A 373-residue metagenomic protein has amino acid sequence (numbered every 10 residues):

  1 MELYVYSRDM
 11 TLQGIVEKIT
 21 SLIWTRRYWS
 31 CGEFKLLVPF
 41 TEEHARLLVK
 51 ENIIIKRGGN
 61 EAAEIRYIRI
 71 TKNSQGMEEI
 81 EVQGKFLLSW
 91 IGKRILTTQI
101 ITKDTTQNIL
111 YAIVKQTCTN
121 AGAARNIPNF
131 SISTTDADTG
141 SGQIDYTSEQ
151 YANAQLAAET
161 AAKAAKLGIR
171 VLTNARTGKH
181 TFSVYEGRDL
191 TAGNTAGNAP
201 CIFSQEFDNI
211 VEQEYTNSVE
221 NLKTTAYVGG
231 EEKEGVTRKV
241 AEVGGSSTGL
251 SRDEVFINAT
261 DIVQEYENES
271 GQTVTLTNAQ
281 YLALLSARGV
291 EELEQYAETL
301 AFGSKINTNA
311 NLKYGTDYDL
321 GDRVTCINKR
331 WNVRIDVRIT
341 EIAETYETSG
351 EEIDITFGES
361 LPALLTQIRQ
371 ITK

Functional and structural regions predicted by a protein language model:
M1-E17, A192-N198: Polar/acidic, low-complexity leader/linker segments enriched in S/T/G and N/D
M1-R8, I53, F182, T225-Y227 (+1 more regions): Short polybasic amphipathic segments
V5, K50-G58, G321-K329: Short conserved beta-strand and strand-loop elements enriched in small hydrophobics with frequent Asp/Gly
E17-R46, Q205-K373: An acidic/polar, Gly/Ser/Thr-rich interaction patch typically located in mid-to-C-terminal regions of proteins
R27-L36, G84, Q99-S131, T147-A175 (+2 more regions): Amphipathic, non-transmembrane alpha-helical segments in extracytoplasmic/periplasmic proteins
E43-A137: Surface-exposed cap/loop segments at beta↔alpha junctions
L47, G92-T98, G193-A199, E351-E352 (+1 more regions): Short, charged, solvent-exposed linker or helix-capping segments at domain edges/interfaces that act as flexible hinges
N60, Y67-I91, F130-K223, E232 (+1 more regions): Short beta-strand-centered interaction patches in the first periplasmic/extracellular domains of large envelope
